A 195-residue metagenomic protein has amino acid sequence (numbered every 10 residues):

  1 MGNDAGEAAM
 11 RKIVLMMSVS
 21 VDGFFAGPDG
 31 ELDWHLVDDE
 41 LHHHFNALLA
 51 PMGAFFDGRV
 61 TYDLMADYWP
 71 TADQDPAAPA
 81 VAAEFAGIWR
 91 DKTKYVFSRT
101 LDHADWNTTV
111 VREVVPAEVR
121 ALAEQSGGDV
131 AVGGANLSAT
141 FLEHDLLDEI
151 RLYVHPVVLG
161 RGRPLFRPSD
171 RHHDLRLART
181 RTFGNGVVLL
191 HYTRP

Functional and structural regions predicted by a protein language model:
G2-P195: Enzymes that bind and transform nitrogen-containing heteroaromatic metabolites
